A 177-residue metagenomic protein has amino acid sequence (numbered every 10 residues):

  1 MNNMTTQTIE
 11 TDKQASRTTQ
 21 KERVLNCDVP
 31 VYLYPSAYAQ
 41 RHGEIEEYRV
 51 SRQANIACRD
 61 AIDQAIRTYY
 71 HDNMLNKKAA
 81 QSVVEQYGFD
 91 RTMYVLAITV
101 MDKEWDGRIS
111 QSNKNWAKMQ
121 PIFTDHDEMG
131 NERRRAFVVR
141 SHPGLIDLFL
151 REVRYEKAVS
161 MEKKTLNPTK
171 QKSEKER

Functional and structural regions predicted by a protein language model:
M1-E176: Gram-negative host-targeted secretion-system effectors, predominantly Type III and Type IV, recognized via long
